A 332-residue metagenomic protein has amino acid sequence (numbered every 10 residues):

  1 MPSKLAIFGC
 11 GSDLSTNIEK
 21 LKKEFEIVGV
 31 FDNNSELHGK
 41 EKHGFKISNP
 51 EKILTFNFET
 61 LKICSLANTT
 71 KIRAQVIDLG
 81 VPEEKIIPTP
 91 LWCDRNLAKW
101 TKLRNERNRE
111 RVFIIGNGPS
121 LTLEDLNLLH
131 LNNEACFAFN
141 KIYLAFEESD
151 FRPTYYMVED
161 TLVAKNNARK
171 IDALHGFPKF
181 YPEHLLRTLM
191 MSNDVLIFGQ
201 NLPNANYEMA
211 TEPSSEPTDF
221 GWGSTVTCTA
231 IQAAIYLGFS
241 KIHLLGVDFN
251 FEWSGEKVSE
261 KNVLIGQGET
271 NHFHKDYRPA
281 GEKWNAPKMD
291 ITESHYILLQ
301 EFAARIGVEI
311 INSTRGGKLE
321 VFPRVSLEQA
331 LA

Functional and structural regions predicted by a protein language model:
M1-A6, K52-L54, A234: Hydrophobic, helix-prone linear segments
P2-L21, V30, G116: Glycine-rich adenosine-cofactor-binding loop
F25-I27, P153: Core-facing hydrophobic residues within beta-strands of well-ordered domains
V28-S35, F137-K141: A short beta-strand-loop structural module common to alpha/beta enzyme folds
S35-R95: Phosphate-bearing ligand-interacting subdomains that bind or position ATP/ADP/UDP/GDP/NAD(P) or nucleotide-linked
K71-A332: Metal-ion/cofactor- or nucleotide/acyl-coenzyme-handling active-site neighborhoods
